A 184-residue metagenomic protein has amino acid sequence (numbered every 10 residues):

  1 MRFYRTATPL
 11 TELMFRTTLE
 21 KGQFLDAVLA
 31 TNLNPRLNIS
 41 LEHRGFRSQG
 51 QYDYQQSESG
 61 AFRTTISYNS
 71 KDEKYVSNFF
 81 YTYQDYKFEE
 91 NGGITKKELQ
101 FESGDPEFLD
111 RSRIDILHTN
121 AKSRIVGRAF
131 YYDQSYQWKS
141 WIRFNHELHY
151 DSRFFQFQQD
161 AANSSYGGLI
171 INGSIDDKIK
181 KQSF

Functional and structural regions predicted by a protein language model:
M1-L29, G50-Q51: Short strand-turn segments of transmembrane beta-barrel domains in outer membranes, especially the first one or two
A7-T11, P35-L37, E73-S77, S140-H146: Outer-envelope beta-barrel architecture signal
P9, Q23-A27, G60-T64, R128-Y132 (+1 more regions): Hydrophobic, lipid-facing positions within transmembrane beta-strands of outer-membrane proteins
L10-E12, F46-Q49, L109-T119, G168-S183: Extracytoplasmic loops and strand-loop junctions of Gram-negative outer membrane beta-barrel proteins
L13-T17, H43-G45, F79-D85, H146-S152: Transmembrane beta-barrel strands of outer-membrane/channel proteins
R16, G22, F46-S67, I116-G127 (+1 more regions): Outer-membrane beta-barrel proteins
Q23-R47, Y54-K87: Transmembrane beta-barrel wall of Gram-negative outer-membrane proteins
E73-Y131, F155-Q159, N163, D177-K178: Flexible loop and strand-edge segments within Gram-negative outer membrane beta-barrel domains
